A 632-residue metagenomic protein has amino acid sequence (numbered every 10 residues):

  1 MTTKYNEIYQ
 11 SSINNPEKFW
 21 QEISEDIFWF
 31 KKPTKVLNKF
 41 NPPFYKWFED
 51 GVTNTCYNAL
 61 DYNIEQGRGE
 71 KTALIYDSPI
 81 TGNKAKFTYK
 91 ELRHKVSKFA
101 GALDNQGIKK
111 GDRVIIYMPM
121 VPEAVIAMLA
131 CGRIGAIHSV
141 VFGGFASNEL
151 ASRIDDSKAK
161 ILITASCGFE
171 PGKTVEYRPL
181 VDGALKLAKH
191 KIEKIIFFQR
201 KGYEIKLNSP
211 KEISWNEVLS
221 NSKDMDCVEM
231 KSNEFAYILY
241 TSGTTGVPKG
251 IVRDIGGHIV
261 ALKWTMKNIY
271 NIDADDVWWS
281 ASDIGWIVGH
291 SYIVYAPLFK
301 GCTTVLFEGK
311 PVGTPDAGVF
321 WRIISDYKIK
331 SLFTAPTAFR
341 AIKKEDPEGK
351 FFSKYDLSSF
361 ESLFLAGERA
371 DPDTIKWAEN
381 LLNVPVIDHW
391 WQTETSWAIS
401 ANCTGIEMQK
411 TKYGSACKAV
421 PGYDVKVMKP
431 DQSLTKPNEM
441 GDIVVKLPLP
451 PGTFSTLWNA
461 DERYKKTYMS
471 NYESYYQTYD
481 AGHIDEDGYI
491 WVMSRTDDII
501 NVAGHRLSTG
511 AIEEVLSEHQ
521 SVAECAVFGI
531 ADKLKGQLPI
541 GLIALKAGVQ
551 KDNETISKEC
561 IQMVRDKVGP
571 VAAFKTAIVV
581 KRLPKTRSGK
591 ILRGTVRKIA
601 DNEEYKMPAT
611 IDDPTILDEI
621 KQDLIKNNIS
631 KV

Functional and structural regions predicted by a protein language model:
C56, L74-L129, A146, L150-A151 (+3 more regions): Conserved AMP-binding/adenylate-forming core of the ANL superfamily
E70-T72, I195-F198, N208-Y240, V247 (+4 more regions): Conserved pre-ATP/AMP-binding loop-to-beta segment of ANL
L129, R133-E217, P336: Structural core segment of the AMP-binding/adenylate-forming
V141-S166, V181, S325, L332 (+8 more regions): AMP-binding/adenylate-forming catalytic core of the ANL superfamily
E193-Q199, L534-Q537, D566-I591, E603-I629: AMP-binding/adenylate-forming catalytic domain of the ANL superfamily
I259-V277, I287-K330, K344-K350: Conserved AMP-binding/adenylation subdomain of ANL enzymes
C302, K330-T334, K343-K410, D424 (+1 more regions): Gly/Ser/Thr-rich phosphate-binding loop
K418-G422, S433-Y468, L507, E604-Y605: Conserved ATP/PPi-binding loop(s) of AMP-dependent carboxylate-activating enzymes
